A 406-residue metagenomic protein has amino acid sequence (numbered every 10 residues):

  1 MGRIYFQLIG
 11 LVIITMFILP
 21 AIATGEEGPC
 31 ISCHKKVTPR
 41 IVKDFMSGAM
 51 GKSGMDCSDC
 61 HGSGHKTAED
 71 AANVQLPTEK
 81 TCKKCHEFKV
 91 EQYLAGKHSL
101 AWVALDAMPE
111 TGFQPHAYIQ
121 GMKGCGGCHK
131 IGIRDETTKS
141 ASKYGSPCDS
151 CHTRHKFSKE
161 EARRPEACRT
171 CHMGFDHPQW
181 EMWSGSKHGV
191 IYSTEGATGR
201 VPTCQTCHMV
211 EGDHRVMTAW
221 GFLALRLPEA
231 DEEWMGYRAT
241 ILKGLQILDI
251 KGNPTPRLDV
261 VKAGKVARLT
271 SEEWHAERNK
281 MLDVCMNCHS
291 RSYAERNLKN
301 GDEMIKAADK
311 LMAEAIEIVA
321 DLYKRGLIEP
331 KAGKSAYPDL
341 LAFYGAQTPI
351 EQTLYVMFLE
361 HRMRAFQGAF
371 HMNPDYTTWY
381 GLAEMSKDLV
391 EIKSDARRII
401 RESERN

Functional and structural regions predicted by a protein language model:
M1-F6, W102: Positively charged n-region of N-terminal signal peptides that target proteins for export
Y5-F6, I13, Y192, A224: Polar low-complexity intrinsically disordered regions enriched in Ser/Thr and small residues
L8-P20: Bacterial N-terminal signal peptides
A21-N406: Short sequence/structural segments immediately N-terminal
